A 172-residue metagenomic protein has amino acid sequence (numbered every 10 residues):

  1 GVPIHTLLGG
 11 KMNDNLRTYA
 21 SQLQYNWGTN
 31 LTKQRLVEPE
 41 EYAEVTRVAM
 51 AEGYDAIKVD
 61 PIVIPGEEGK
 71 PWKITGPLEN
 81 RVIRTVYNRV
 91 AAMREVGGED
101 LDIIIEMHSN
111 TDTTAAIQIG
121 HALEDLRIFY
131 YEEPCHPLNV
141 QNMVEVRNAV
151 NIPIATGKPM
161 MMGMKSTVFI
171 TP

Functional and structural regions predicted by a protein language model:
V2-I104, N110, I117, H121-D125: N-terminal capping/lid subdomain adjacent to the active-site entrance of alpha/beta enzymes
G53, E99, H121-F129, R147-A155 (+1 more regions): Glycine-enriched alpha-helix->loop->beta-strand junction motifs that scaffold or abut catalytic
K58-D60, N80-V82, I104-S109, R127-P137 (+1 more regions): Catalytic beta/alpha-barrel core
A116-I117, M143: Conserved strand-to-helix beginnings and helix N-cap segments that scaffold or border functional pockets
L138, N142-P172: Catalytic alpha/beta core domains of metabolic enzymes, predominantly
